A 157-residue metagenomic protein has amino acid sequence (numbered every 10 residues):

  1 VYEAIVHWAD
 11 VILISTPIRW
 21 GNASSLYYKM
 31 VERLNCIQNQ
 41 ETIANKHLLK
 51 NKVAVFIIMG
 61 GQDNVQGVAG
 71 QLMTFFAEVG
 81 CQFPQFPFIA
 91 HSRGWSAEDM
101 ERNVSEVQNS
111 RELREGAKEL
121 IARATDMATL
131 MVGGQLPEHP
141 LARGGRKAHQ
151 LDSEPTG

Functional and structural regions predicted by a protein language model:
V1-Q82: Helix-loop-strand module that forms the ligand-binding subsite of alpha/beta enzymes
W8, A77-E78, Q82-G157: Glycine-rich phosphate/pyrophosphate-binding loop and the adjoining helix
